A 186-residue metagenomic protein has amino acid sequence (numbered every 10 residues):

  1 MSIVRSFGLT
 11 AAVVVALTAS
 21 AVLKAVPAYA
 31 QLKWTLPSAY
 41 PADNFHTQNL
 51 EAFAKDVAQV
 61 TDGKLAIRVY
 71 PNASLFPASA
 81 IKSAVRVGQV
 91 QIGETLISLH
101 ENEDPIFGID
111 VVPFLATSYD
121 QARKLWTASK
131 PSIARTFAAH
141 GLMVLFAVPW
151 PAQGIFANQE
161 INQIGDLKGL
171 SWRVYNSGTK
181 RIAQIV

Functional and structural regions predicted by a protein language model:
M1-V15, A21-V22: Bacterial N-terminal signal peptides that target proteins for export
A25-S38, A58-A66, A138, E160-S171 (+1 more regions): Immediate post-signal peptide segment of exported/extracytoplasmic ligand-binding proteins
T35-A52, N72-P77: Extracytoplasmic "Venus flytrap"
A54-K55, S83-R86, Q91, L96-V186: Contiguous mixed-secondary-structure segments that line small-molecule binding/active-site clefts of soluble domains
K55-V60, A73: Extracytoplasmic/periplasmic ligand-capture domains
I67-F76, S171-V174: Short beta-strand-to-loop elements that line the ligand-binding cleft of bilobed periplasmic-binding protein-like
A78-K82: Short, hydrophobic alpha-helical packing/hinge segments within bilobed ligand-binding/sensory domains
